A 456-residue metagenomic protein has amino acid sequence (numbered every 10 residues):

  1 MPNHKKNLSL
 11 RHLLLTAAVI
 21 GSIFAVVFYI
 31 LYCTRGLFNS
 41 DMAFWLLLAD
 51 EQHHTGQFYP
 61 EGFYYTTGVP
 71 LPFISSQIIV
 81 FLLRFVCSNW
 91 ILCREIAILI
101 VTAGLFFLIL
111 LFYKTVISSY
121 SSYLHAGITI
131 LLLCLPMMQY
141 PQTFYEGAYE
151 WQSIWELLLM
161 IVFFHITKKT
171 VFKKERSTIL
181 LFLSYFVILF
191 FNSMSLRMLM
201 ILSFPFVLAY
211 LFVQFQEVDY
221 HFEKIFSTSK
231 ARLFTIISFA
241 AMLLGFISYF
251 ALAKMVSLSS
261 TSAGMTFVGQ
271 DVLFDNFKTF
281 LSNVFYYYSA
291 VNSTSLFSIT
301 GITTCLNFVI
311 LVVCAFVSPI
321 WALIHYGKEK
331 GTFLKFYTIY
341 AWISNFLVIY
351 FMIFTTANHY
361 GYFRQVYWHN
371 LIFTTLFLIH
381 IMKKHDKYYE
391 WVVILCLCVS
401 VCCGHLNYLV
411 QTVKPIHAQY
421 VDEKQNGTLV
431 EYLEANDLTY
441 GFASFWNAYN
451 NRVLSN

Functional and structural regions predicted by a protein language model:
R11-S22, R176, L180-S184, I236-A240 (+3 more regions): Signature aromatic-anchored transmembrane alpha helix within multi-pass, membrane-resident enzymes that catalyze glycan
I20-F24, I96-Y120, L158, F316-W321: Transmembrane-helix motifs of polytopic, lipid-linked glycan transferases
Y32-S40, H53-F81, I91-L92: Membrane-proximal lumenal/periplasmic loop motifs of glycosylation machinery
V69, F73, Y120-T167, N358-N370 (+2 more regions): Membrane-interface micro-motifs in multi-pass membrane enzymes
A148-W155, I201, I302-C314, L334-D386: Hydrophobic/aromatic-rich transmembrane helices and adjacent perimembrane loops
S177-V207, A240, L244: Membrane-interface alpha helices of multi-pass inner-membrane proteins
Y210-F215, T300-T332: Hydrophobic, aromatic-rich transmembrane alpha-helices and their immediate juxtamembrane boundary segments
E434-N456: Short periplasmic/luminal acceptor-recognition loop of GT-C membrane glycosyltransferases, typified by
